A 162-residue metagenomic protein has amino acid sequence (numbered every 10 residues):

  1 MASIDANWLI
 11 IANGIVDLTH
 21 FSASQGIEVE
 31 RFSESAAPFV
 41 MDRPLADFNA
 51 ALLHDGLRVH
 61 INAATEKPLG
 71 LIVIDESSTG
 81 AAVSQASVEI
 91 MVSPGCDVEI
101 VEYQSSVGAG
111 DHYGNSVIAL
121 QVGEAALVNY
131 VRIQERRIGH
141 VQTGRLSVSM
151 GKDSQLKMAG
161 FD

Functional and structural regions predicted by a protein language model:
M1-F39, P44-L52: Long, low-complexity, mixed-charge
E28, S35-D162: Conserved beta-strand/loop scaffold segments within soluble protein domains that form the structured core and edges
